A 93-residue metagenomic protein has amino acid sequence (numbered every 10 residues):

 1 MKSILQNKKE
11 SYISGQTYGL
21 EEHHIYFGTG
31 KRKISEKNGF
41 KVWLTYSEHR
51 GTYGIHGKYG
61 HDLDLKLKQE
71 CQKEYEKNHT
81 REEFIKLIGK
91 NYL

Functional and structural regions predicted by a protein language model:
M1-H23: Short cysteine-rich loop/turn motifs with clustered Cys
M1-L5, D62, G89-L93: Short, Lys/Arg-enriched, disordered terminal segments
Y18-E21, F40-L44, C71: Amphipathic alpha-helical interface surfaces
L20-G28, T45-T52: Histidine-centered catalytic micro-motifs
F27-K41: Short linker/helix segments within small regulatory modules
K41-K66: Short Cys/His-centered divalent metal-binding micro-motifs
Q69-L93: Short flanking/linker segments adjacent to small metal-binding domains or redox-active Cys/His motifs
